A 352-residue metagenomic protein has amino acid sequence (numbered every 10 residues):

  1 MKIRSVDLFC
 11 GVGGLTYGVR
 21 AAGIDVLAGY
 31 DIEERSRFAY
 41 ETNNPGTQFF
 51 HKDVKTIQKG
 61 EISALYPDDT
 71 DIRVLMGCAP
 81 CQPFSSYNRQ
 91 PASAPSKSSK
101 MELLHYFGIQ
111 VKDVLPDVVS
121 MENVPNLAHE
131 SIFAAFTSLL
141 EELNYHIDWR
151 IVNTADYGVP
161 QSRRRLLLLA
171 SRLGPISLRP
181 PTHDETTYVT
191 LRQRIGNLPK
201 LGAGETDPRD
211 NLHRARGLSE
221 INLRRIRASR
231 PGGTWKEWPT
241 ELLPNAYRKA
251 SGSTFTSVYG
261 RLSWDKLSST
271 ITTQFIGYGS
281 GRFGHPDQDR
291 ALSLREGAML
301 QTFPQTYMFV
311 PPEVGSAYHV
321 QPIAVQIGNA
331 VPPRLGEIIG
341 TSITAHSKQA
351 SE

Functional and structural regions predicted by a protein language model:
K2-L115, P125-S131: Core alpha/beta nucleotide-donor-binding catalytic domains of modification enzymes
L8, P125-H129, Y157, Q161 (+4 more regions): Aromatic-acidic/polar surface patches that form glycan- and anion
P45, A79-P80, P116, P160 (+2 more regions): Proline-centered helix-kink/hinge sites
G60-D69, Q82-V258: Class I S-adenosyl-L-methionine
L75, L168, G328: Short, conserved catalytic/metal-binding motifs centered on acidic residues
A79-P83, N88, R172, F275 (+2 more regions): Short, small-residue-rich loop/turn micro-motifs
H213-E352: C-terminal target-recognition/interaction regions appended to catalytic cores
